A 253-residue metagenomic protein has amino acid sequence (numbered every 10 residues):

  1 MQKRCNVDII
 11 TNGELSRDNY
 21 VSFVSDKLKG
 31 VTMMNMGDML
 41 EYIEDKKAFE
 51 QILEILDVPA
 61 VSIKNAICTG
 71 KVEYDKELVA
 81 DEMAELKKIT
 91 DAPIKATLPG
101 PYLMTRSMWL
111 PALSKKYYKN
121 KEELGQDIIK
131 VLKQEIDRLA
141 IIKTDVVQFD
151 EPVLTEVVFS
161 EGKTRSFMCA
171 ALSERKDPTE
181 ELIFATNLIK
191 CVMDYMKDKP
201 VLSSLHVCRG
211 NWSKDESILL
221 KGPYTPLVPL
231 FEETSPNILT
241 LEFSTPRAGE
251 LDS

Functional and structural regions predicted by a protein language model:
M1-S253: Domain-level signal for soluble alpha/beta catalytic cores
